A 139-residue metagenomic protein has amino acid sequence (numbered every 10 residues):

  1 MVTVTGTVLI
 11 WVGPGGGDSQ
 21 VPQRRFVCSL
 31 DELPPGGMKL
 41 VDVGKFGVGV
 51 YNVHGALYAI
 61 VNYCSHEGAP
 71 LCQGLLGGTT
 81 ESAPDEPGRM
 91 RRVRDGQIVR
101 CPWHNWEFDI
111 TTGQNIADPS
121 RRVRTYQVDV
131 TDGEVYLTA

Functional and structural regions predicted by a protein language model:
V2-D95, D109-I110, Q114, R122-A139: N-terminal pre-ligand scaffold of iron-sulfur
T7, V99-P102: Acidic, low-complexity intrinsically disordered regions
C64, C101-H104: Short cysteine clusters
I98-V99, P119: Short loop/turn motifs at secondary-structure junctions and domain boundaries
